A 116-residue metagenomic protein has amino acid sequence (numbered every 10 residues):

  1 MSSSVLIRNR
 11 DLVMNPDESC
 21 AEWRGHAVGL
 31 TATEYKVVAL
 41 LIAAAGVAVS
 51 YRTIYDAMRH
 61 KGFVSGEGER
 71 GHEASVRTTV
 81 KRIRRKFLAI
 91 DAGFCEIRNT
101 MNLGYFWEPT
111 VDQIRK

Functional and structural regions predicted by a protein language model:
M1-S4: Intrinsically disordered or compositionally simple regulatory linkers and C-terminal tails in signal-transduction
L6, G68, E73-K116: DNA-binding patch around the recognition helix
N9-K36, F106-K116: A structural micro-motif at secondary-structure boundaries
R10, G46, N102-G104: Glycine-centered flexibility sites
H26-G62, I83: Short amphipathic alpha-helical recognition elements used for nucleic-acid or partner binding across transcription
H60-R70: Short helix-coil transition/hinge motifs at the ends and kinks of transmembrane helices, capturing the brief
